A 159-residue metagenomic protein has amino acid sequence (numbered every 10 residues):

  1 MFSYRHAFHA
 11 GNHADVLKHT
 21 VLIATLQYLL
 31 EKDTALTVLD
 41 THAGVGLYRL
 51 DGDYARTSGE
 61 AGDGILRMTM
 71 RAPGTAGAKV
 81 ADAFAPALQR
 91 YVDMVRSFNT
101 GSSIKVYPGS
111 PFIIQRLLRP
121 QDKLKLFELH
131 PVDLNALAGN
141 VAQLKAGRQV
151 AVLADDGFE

Functional and structural regions predicted by a protein language model:
M1-D33, R49, D53-G64: Class I SAM-dependent methyltransferase Rossmann-like catalytic core, especially the SAM/SAH-binding loop
L36, V45-E159: Class I S-adenosyl-L-methionine-dependent methyltransferase module
L39-T41: Conserved beta-strand/loop positions that form the S-adenosyl-L-methionine
